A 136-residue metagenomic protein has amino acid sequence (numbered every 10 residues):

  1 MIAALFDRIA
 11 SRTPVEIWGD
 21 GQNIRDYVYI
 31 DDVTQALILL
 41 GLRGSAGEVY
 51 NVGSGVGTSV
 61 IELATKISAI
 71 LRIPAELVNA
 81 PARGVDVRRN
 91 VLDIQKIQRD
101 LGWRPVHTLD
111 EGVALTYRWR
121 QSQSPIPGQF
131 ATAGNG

Functional and structural regions predicted by a protein language model:
D7-G136: C-terminal substrate-binding subdomain of Rossmann-fold SDR/epimerase-dehydratase oxidoreductases
